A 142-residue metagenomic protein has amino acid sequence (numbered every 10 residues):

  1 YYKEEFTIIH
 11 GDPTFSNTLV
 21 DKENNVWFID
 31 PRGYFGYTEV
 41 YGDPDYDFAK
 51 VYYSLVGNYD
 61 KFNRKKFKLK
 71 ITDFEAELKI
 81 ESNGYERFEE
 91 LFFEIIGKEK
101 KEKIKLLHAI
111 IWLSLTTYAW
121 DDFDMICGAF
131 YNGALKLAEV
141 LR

Functional and structural regions predicted by a protein language model:
Y1-G42: Active-site acidic catalytic loop and adjacent metal/ATP-binding pocket of ATP-dependent phosphoryl transfer enzymes
K3-E4, H10, E39, P44 (+4 more regions): Charge-enriched interaction surfaces
K3-E5, F28-I29, D73, F93 (+1 more regions): Residue-level signal for well-ordered alpha-helical segments
T7-I9, P13, G84, K100 (+1 more regions): A structural signal for the main folded, soluble domain(s) of proteins
E23, K103-R142: Regulatory N- and C-terminal appendages and interdomain linkers associated with kinase/kinase-like NTP transferase
V26-Y37, R87-E99, K136-V140: Short amphipathic alpha-helical segments and their helix-coil junctions
F28, K66-F67, Y131: Residue-level detector of alpha-helical recognition elements and their boundaries
Y34-F92, A109-M125: Active-site activation/catalytic loop segments of kinase-like enzymes and analogous catalytic loops in related
